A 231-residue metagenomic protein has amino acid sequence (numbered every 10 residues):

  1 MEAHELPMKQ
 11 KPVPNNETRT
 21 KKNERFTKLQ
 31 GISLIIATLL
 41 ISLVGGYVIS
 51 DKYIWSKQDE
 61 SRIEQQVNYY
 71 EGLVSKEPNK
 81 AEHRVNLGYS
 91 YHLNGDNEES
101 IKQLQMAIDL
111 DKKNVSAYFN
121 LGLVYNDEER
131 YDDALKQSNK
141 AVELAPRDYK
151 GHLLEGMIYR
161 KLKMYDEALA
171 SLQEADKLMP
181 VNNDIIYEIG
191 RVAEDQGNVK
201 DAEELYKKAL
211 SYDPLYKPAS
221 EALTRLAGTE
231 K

Functional and structural regions predicted by a protein language model:
M1-K76: Long, contiguous interaction/recruitment modules in multidomain scaffold/adaptor proteins
D59-E71, N94-M106, S116, D127-K140 (+3 more regions): Structural signature of tandem alpha-helical TPR/SEL1-like repeats, specifically the intra-repeat loop/turn
K76, L110, L144, L178-M179 (+1 more regions): Structural marker of alpha-solenoid helical repeat scaffolds
A81-E82, V115-S116, Y149-K150, N183-D184 (+1 more regions): Helix-start (N-cap) detector for alpha-helical repeat units in TPR-like alpha-solenoids, especially tetratricopeptide
E82-L93, S116-L123, D127: Non-membrane alpha-helical segments in proteins
K177, E194, V199-K217, T224 (+1 more regions): TPR/TPR-like (Sel1-like) alpha-helical repeat modules
